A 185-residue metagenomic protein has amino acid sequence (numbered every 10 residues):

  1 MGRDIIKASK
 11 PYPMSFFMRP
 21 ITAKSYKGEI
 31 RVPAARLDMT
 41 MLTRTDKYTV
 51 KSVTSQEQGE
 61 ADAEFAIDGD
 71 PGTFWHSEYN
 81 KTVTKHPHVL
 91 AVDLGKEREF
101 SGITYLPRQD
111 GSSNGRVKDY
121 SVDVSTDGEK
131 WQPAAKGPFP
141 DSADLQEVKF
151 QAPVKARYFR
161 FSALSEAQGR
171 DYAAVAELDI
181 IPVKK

Functional and structural regions predicted by a protein language model:
M1-L37: Activation corresponds to long, low-complexity, non-globular regions
D4, F17-S25, I67-A135, F139-K185: Aromatic, loop-rich ligand-recognition surfaces of beta-strand-rich domains
A8-K10, S25-K27, S52, E57 (+1 more regions): Intrinsically disordered, low-complexity repeat segments enriched in small/polar residues
A8-P11, I30, E57-G59, L178 (+1 more regions): Intrinsic disorder/low-complexity segments enriched in polar/small residues
A8-P11, Y48, S52, K81 (+1 more regions): N-terminal cationic leader/targeting segments used for protein routing and processing
S15, K51-S55, S125: Short linear Ser/Thr-Pro motifs
I30-G72: Predominantly extracellular/luminal regions of secreted and cell-surface proteins, especially disulfide-bonded
